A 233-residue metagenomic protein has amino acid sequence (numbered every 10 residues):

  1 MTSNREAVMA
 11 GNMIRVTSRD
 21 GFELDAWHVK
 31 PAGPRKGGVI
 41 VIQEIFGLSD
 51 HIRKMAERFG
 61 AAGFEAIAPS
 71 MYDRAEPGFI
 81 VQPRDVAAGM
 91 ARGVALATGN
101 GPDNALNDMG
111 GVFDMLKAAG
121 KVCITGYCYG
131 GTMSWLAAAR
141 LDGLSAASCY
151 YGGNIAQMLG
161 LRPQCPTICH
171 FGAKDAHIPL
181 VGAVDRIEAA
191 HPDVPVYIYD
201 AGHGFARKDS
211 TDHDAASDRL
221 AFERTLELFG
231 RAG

Functional and structural regions predicted by a protein language model:
M1-G233: N-terminal cap/leader regions of alpha/beta-hydrolase-fold enzymes, predominantly small-molecule hydrolases
